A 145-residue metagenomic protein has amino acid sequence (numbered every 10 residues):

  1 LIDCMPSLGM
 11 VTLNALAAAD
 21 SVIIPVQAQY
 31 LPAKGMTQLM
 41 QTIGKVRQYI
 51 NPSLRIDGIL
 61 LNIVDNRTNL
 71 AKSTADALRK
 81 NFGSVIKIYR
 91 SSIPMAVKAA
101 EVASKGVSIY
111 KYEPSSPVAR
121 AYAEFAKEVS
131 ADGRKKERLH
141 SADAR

Functional and structural regions predicted by a protein language model:
I2-V97: Conserved catalytic-core segment of NTP-binding enzymes
I50, L54, V102-V107: P-loop/Walker-type NTP enzyme "switch/lid" segment
P94, A100, Y110: Nucleotide phosphate-binding site architecture
A103-R120: C-terminal boundary of histidine-terminating zinc-finger modules
E124-K136: C-terminal alpha-helix
